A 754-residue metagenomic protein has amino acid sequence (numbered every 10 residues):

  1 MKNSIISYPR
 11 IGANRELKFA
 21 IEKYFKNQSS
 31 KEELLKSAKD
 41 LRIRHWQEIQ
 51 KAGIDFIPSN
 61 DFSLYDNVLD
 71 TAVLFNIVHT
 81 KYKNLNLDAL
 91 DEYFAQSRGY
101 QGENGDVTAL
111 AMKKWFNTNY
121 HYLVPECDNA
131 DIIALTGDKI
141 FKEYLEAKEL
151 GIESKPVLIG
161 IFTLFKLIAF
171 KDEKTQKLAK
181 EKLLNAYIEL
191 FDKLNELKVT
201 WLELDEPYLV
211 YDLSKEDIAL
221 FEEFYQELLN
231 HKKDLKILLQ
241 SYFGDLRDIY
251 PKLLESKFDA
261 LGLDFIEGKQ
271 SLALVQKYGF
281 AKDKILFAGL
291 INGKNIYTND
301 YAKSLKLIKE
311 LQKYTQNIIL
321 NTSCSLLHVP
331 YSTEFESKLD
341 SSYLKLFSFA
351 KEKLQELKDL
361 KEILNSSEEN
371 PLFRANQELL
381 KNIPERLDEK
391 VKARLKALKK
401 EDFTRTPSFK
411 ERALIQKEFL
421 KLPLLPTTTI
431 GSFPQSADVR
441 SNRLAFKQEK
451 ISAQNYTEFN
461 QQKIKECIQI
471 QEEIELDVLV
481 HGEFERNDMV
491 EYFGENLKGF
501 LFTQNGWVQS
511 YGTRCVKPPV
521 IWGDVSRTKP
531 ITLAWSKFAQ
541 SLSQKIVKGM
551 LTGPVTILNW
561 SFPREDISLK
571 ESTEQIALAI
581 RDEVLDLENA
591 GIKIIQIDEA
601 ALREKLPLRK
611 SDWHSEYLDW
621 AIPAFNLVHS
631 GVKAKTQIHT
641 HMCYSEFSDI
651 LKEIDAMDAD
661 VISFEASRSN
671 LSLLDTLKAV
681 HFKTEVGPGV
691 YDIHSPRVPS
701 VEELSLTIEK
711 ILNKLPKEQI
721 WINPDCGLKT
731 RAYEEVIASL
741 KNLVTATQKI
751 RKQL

Functional and structural regions predicted by a protein language model:
M1-L754: Domain-level signal for soluble alpha/beta catalytic cores
